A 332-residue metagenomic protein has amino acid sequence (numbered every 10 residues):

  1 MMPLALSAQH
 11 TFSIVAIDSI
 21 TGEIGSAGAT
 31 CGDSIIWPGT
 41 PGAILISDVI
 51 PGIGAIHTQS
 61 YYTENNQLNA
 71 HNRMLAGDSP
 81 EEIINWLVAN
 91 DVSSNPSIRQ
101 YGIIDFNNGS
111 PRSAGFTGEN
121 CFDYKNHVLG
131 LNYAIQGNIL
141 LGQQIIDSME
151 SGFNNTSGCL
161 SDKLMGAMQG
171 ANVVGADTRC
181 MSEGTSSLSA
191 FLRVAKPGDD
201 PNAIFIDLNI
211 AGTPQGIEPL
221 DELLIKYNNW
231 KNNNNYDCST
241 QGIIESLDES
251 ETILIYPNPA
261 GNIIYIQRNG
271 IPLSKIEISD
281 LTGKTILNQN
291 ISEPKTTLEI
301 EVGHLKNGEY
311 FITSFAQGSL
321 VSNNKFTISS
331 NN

Functional and structural regions predicted by a protein language model:
M1-H10, F311, S330-N332: Bacterial Sec-dependent N-terminal signal peptides
M1-M2, Q169, P197, D248 (+1 more regions): Residue-level marker of positions within ordered structural domains that often coincide with functionally constrained
M2, A16-S19, E277, V302: N-terminal hydrophobic or amphipathic segments with adjacent small-residue motifs that include Sec signal peptides
Q9-T240: N-terminal nucleophile
S246-N332: C-terminal outer-membrane/trafficking sorting elements
